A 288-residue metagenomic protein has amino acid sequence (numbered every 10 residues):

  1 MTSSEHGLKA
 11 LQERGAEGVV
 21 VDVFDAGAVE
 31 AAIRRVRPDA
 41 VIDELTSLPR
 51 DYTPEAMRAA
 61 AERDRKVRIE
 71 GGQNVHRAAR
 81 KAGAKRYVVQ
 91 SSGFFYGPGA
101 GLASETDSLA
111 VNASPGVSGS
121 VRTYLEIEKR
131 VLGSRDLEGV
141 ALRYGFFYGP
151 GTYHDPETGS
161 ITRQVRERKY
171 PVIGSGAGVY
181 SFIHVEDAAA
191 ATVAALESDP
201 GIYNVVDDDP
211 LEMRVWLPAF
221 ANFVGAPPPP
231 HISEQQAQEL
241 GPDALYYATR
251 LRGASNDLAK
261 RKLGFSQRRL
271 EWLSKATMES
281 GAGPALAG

Functional and structural regions predicted by a protein language model:
S3-Q12, A16-E70: NAD(P)H-binding glycine-rich loop region in Rossmannoid oxidoreductase-like domains and their noncatalytic homologs
Y52-V117: Conserved Rossmann-fold NAD(P)-dependent oxidoreductase catalytic core, especially the SDR/UDP-sugar
R86, S91-S92, E126-G151: Conserved beta-loop-beta element that borders a ligand/cofactor-binding pocket
A100, L137, Y148-S160, E186 (+1 more regions): Glycine/proline-rich active-site loop of Rossmann-fold NAD(P)-dependent oxidoreductases
T162-P171, S175-P210: Alpha-helical substrate-binding/gating segment
V185, R214-P218, Q238-S266: Conserved C-terminal active-site "lid" loop/helix of NAD(P)H-dependent oxidoreductases that clamps the redox cofactor
A189-A244, P284-G288: Mid/C-terminal beta-alpha module of Rossmann-like enzyme folds, strongest in SDR-family dehydrogenases/epimerases
E239, R269-G288: Amphipathic terminal alpha-helices
